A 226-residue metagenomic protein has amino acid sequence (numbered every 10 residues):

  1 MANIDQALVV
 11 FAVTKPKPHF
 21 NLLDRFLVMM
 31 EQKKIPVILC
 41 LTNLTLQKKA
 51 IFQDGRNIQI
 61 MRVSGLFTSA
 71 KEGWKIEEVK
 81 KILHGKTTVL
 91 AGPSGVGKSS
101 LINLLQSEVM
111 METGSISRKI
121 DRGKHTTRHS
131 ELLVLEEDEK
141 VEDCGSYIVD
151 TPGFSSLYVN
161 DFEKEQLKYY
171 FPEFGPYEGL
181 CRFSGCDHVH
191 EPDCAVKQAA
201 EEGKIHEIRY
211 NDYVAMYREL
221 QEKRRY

Functional and structural regions predicted by a protein language model:
A2, N21-V28, F52, R56 (+5 more regions): Solvent-exposed alpha-helical segments within well-ordered globular domains of core cellular machineries
N3-A7, M29-E31, I35-V37, L44 (+1 more regions): Helix-rich effector regions associated with P-loop NTPase G domains
I4-D24, I35-I38, L44-K49: Conserved Switch II/interswitch segment of TRAFAC-class P-loop GTPases
K15-P16, F67-A70, K119-R122: Short, flexible loop segments at the rims of nucleotide/cofactor-binding pockets, characterized by
P16, K98, H190: Short glycine-rich, flexible loops that bind phosphorylated cofactors or substrates
K17, Q47-K48, W74, S155-Y158: Catalytic P-loop NTPase motifs of RecA-like helicase/translocase cores
N43-V96: Canonical P-loop GTPase G-domain recognition
S94, S99-S100, L104: Walker A/P-loop
